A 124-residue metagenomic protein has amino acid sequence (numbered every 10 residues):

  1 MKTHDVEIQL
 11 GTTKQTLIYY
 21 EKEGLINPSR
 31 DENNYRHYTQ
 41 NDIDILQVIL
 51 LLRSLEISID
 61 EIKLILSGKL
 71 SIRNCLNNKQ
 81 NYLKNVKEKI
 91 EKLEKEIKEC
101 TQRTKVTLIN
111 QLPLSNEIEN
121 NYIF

Functional and structural regions predicted by a protein language model:
M1-D60: Basic helix-turn-helix/winged-helix DNA-binding cores and closely related short helical interaction motifs
D31, L50, I62-E119: Short, charged amphipathic alpha-helical surface segments
Y122-F124: Domain-scale macromolecular recognition modules
